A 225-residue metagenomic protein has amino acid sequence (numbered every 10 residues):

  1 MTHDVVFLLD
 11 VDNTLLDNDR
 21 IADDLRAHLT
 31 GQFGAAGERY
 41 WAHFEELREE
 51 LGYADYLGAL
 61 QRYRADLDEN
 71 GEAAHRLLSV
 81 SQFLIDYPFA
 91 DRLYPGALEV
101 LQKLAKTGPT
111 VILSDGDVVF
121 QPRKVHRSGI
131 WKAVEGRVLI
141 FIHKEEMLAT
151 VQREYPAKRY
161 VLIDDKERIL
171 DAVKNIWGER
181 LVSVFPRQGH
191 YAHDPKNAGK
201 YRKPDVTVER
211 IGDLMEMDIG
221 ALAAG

Functional and structural regions predicted by a protein language model:
M1-D4, H126-L162, K166-G225: Asp-based, Mg2+/Mn2+-dependent phosphohydrolase catalytic module
M1-H43, A65: Active-site neighborhood of HAD-like aspartate-dependent phosphohydrolases
L8-D10, L113, L162-I163: Generic enzyme active-site microenvironment
T14, V118-V119, R168, Y191: Conserved Rossmann-like nucleotide-cofactor binding loop
L15, T110, L162: Conserved SAM-binding loop
I21, Q32-A35, E45-I85: A metal-dependent, Asp-based hydrolase signature
D23, A27, L57, V118-P122: Short, surface-exposed alpha-helical segments at coil->helix boundaries
H75-A90, A97-S128, V138-I140: Substrate-recognition element of Asp-dependent hydrolases with the DxDx(T/V) motif
